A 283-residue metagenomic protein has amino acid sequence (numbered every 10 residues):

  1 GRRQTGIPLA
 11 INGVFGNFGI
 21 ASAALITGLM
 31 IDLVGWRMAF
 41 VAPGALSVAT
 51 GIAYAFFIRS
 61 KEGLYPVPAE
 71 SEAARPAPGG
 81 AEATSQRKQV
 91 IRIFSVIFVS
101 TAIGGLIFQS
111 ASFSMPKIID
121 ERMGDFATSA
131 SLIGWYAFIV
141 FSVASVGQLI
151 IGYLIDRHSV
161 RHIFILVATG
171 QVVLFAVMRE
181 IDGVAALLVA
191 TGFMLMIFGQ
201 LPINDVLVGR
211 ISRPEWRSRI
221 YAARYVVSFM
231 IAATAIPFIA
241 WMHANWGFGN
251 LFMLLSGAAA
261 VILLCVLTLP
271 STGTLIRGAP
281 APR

Functional and structural regions predicted by a protein language model:
G1, G199-S212: Intracellular juxtamembrane helix-capping segments at the cytosolic ends of symmetry-related transmembrane helices
G1-G16: Cytoplasmic helix-loop-helix junction between adjacent transmembrane helices in 12-TM secondary transporters
L29-V34, I119-D120, L154-I155, I239-W246: Interfacial helix-cap and linker-helix signal at transmembrane-aqueous boundaries of multi-pass secondary transporters
M38-F56, F252-T268: Symmetry-related core transmembrane helices of the 12-TM Major Facilitator Superfamily/SLC fold
I58-A83, I276-P282: Flexible cytoplasmic inter-helical loops of multi-pass small-molecule transporters
R92-S145: Extracytoplasmic gate region of multi-pass secondary transporters
H158-N204: C-terminal transmembrane helical hairpin of 12-TM major facilitator-type secondary transporters
I211, E215-W246: A late C-terminal transmembrane helix in Major Facilitator Superfamily
